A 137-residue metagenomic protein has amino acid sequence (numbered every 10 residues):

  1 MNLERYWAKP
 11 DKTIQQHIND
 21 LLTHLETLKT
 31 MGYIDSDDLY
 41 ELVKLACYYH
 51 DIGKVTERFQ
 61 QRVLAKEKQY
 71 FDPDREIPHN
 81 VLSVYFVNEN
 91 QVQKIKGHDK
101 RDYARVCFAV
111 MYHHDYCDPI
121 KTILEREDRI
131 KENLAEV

Functional and structural regions predicted by a protein language model:
M1-V137: Metal-dependent phosphohydrolase cores
